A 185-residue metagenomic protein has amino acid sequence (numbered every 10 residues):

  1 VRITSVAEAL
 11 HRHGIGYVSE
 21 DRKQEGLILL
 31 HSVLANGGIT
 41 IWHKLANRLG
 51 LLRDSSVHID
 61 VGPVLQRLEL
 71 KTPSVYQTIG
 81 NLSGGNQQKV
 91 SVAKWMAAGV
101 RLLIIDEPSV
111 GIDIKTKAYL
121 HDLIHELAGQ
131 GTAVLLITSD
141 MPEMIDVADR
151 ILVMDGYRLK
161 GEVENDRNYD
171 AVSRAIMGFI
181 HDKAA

Functional and structural regions predicted by a protein language model:
V1-A185: Glycine-rich phosphate-binding loops of nucleotide-dependent enzymes
